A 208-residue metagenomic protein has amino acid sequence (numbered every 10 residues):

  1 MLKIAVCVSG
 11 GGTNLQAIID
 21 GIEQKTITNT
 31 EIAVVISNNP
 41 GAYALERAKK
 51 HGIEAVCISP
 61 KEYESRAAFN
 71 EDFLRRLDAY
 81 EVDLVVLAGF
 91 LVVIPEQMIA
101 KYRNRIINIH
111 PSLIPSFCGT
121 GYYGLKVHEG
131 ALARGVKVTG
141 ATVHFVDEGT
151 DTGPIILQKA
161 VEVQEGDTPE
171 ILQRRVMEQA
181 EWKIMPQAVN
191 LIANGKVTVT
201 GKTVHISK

Functional and structural regions predicted by a protein language model:
M1-K208: One-carbon transfer enzymes
